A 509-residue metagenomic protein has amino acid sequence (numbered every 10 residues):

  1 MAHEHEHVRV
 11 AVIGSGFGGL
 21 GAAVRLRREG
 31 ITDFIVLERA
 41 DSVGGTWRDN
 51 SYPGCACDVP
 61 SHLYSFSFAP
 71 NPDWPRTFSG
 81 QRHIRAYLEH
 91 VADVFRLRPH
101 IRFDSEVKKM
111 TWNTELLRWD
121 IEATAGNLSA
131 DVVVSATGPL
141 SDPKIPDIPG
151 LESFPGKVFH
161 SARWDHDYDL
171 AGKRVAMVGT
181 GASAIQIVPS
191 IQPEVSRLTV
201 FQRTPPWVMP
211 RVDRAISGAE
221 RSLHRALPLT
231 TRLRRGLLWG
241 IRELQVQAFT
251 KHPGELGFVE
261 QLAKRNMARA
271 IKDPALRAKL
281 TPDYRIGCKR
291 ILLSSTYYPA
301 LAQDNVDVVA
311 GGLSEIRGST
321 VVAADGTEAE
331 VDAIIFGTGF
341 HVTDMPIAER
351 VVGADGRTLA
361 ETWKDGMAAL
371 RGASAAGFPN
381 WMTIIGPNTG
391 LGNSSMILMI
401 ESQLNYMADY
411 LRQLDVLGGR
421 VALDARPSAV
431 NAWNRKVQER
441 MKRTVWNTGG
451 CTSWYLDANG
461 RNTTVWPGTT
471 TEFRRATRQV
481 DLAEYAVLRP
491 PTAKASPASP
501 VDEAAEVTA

Functional and structural regions predicted by a protein language model:
A2-H7, A11-I13, F17, G21-S42 (+5 more regions): Rossmann-like dinucleotide-binding core of oxidoreductases
V8-V12, F17-I101, Q202-R203, R269-A275: Beta1-alpha1 glycine-rich phosphate/pyrophosphate-binding loop at the start of Rossmann-like nucleotide-binding domains
N71-H90, K251-G257, R285-T296: Short beta-strand to alpha-helix junction loop
R76-L140: Feature captures the FAD/FMN-dependent oxidoreductase FAD-binding
T111-N127, G156, E315-A329: Conserved beta-strand-loop-beta-strand element in the redox core of flavoprotein oxidoreductases
A184, W207-P210, E220-R221, P228-L229 (+2 more regions): C-terminal, flexible cofactor-proximal segment of oxidoreductases
G257-E330: Alpha/beta-hydrolase fold catalytic core
A333, G337-L411: Glycine/threonine-rich phosphate-binding loop and adjacent beta-strand/alpha-helix elements that clamp
